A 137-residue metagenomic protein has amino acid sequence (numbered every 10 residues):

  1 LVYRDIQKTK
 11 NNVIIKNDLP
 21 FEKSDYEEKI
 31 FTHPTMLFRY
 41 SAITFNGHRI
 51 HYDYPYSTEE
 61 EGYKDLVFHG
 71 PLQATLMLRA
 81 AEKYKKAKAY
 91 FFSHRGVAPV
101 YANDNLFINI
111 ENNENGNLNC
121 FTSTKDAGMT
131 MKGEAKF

Functional and structural regions predicted by a protein language model:
L1-T32, V100, F107-F137: HotDog/MaoC-like acyl-thioester-processing domains
V2-F68: Catalytic strand-loop segment that frames the active site of acyl-thioester-processing enzymes
P20-E22, I30, S57, E82-K86 (+2 more regions): Homeobox/homeodomain signature
M36, M77, M129-M131: Detector for methionine-enriched segments
F45, E82, N115: Residue-level marker of positions within ordered structural domains that often coincide with functionally constrained
Y54, G62, Y90, R95 (+3 more regions): A residue-level detector for conformationally permissive "hinge/kink" positions
Y63, H69-N109: Hydrophobic beta-strand-centered segment that forms part of the acyl-chain substrate-binding groove
